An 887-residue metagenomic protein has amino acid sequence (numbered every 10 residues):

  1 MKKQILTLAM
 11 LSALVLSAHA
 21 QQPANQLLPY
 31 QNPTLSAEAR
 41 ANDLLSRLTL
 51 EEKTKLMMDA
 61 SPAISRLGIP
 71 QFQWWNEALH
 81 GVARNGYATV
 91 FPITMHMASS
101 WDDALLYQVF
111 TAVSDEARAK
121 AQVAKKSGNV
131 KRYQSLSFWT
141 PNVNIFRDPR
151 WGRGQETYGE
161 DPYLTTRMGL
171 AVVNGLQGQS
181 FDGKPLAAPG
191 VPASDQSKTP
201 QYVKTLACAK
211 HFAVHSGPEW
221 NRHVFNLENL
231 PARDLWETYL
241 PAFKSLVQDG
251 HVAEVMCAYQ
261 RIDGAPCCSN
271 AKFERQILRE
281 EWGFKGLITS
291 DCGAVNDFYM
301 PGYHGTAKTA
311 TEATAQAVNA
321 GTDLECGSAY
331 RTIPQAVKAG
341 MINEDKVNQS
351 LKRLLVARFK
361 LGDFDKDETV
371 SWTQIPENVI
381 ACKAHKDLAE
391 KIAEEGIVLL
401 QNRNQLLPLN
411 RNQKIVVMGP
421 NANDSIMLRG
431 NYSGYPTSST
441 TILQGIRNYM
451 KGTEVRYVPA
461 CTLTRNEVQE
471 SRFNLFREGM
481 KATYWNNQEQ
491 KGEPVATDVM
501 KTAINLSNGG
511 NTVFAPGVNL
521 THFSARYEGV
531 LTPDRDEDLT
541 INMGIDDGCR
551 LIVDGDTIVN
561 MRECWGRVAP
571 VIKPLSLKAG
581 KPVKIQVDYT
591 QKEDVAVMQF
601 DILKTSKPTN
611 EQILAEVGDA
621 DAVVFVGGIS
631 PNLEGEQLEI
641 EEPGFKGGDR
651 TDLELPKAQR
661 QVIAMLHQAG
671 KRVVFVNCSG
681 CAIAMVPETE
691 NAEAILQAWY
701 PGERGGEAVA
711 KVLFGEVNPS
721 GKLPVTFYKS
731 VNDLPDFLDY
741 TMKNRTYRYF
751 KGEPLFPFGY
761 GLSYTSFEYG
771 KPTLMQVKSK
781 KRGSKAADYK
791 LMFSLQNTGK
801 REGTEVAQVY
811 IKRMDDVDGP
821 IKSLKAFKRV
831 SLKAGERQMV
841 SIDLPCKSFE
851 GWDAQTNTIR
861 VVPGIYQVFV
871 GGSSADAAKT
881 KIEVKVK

Functional and structural regions predicted by a protein language model:
M1-Q26: Bacterial Sec-dependent N-terminal signal peptides
H19-T540, G544-G851, T858-D876, K885-K887: Glycoside hydrolase catalytic-domain context in secreted enzymes
